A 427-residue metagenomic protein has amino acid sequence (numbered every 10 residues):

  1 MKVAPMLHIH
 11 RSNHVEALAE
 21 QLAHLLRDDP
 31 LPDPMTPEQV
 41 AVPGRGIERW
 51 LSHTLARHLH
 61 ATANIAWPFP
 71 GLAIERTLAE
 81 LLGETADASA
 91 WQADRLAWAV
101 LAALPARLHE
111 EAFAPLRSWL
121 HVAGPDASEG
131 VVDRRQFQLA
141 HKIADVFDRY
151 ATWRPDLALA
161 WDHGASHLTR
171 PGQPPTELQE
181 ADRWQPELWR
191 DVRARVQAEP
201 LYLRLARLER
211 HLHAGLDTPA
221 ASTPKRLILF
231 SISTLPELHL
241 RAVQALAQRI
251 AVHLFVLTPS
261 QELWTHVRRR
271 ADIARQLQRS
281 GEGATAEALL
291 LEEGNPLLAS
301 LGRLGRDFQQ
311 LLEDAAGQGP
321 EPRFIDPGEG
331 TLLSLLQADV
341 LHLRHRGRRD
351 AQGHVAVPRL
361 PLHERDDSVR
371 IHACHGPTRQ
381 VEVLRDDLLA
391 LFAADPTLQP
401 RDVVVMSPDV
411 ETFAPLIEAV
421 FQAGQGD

Functional and structural regions predicted by a protein language model:
M1-D427: Nucleic acid-machinery interaction/catalytic patches
